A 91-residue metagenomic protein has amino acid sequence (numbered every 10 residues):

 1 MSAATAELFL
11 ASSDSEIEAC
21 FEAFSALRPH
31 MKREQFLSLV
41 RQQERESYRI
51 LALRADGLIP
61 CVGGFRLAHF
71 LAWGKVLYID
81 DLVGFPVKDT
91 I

Functional and structural regions predicted by a protein language model:
M1-D14: Conserved N-terminal entry element of GNAT/NAT acetyltransferase domains
F21-R33: Helix-loop element at the rim of GNAT/NAT acetyltransferase active sites that forms part of the acceptor-substrate
E34-R41: Short, basic/aromatic recognition patches
R41-A52: A short helix-loop-beta-strand connector motif used in the catalytic cores of GNAT acetyltransferases and, in some
A52, L58-L67: Conserved beta-strand in the GNAT
H69-V76: A short, polar/charged loop-to-alpha-helix boundary motif
D80-T90: A short, internal acetyl-CoA/4′-phosphopantetheine-binding micro-motif in the GNAT/acyltransferase core
